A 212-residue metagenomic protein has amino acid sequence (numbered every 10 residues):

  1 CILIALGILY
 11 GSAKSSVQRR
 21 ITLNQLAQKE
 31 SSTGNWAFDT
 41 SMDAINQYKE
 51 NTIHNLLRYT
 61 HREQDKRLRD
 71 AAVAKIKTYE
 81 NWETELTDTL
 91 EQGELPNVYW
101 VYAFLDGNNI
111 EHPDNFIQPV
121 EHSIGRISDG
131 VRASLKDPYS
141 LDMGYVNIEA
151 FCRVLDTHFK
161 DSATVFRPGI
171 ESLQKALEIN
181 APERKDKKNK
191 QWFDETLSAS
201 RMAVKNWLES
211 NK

Functional and structural regions predicted by a protein language model:
C1-K212: Extended repeat-based scaffolds of very large eukaryotic assembly and lipid-transport proteins
